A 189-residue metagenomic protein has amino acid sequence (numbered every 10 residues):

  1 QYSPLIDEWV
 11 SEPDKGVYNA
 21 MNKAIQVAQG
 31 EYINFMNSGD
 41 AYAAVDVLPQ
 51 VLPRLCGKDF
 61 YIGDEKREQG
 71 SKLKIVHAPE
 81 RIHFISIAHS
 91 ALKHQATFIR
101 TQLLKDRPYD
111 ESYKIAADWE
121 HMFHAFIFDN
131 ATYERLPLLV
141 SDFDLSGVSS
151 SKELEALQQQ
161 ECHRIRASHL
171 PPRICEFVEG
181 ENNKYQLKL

Functional and structural regions predicted by a protein language model:
Q1-L154: Nucleotide-sugar donor-binding/catalytic module of glycosyltransferases that assemble extracellular/cell-envelope
A24, C175-E179, Q186-L189: Carbohydrate transferase catalytic cores enriched for Leloir-type hexosyltransferases
D106, C162, N182-K188: A general structural signal for short secondary-structure boundary/capping elements
L139, S151-F177: Catalytic core of nucleotide-sugar-dependent glycosyltransferases
L145, E181-N182: Short linear capping/connector segments at secondary-structure termini
